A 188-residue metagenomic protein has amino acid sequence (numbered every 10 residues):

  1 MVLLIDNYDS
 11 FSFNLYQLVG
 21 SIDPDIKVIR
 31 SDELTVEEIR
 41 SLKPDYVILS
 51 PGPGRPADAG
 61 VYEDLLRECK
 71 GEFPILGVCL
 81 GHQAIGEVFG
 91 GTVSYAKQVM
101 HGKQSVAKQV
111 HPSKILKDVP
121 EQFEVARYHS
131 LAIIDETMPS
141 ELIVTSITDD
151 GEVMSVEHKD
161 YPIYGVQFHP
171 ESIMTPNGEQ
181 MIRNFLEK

Functional and structural regions predicted by a protein language model:
M1-L3: Extreme N-terminal starter segment of soluble prokaryotic enzymes
Y16-D25: Two-component/phosphorelay signaling modules centered on CheY-like receiver
D25-S31: Short hydrophobic/Thr-rich beta-strand motif most characteristic of the beta2 strand and flanking loop of CheY-like
T35-K43, T137: Short amphipathic alpha-helix with an adjacent loop that forms part of the alpha/beta core around
K43-P44, P170: Proline-aspartate-enriched helix->loop->beta-strand connector
D45-S113, K117, I182-N184: Cysteine-nucleophile active-site neighborhood
S113-D160: Catalytic beta-strand/loop cores that center a nucleophilic Ser/Cys/Thr and support acyl-enzyme chemistry
I173-K188: Acyltransferase
